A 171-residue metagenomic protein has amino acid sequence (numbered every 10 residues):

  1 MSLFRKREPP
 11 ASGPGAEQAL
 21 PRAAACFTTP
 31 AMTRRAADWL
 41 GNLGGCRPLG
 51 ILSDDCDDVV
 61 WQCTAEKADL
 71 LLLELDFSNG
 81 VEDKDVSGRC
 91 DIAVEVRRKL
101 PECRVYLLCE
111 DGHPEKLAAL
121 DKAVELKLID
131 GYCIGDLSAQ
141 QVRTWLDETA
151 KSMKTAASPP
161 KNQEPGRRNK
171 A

Functional and structural regions predicted by a protein language model:
M1-W39, S138-A171: Non-catalytic signal-transmission and effector/linker regions of two-component phosphorelay proteins
A25, Y106-L107: Structural beta-sheet core signal
P30-D55: Two-component/phosphorelay signaling modules centered on CheY-like receiver
G41, C63, R97-R98, V124: N-terminal cationic-hydrophobic initiation segments that often serve targeting/anchoring roles
P48-D54, L108-K161: Output/docking surface of receiver
L52-L70, G80: Acidic, metal-coordinating helix/loop segments flanking the phosphotransfer/catalytic sites of two-component signaling
L70-K99, C109-A119: Conserved phosphotransfer microenvironments
L100-R104: A short helix->loop->beta-strand "cap" motif at the edges of active sites that frequently abuts
